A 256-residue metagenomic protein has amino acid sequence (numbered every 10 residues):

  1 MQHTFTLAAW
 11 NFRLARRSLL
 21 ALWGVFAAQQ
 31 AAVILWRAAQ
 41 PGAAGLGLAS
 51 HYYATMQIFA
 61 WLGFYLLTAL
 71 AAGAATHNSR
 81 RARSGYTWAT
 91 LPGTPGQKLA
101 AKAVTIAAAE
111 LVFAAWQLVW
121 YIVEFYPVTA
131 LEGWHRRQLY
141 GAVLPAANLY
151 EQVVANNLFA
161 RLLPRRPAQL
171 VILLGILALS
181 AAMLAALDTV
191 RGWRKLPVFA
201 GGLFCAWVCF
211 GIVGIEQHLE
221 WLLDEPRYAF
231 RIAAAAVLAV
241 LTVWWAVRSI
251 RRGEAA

Functional and structural regions predicted by a protein language model:
M1-G85, P95-A256: Hydrophobic alpha-helical transmembrane segments of membrane proteins
T90-T94: Short helix-to-coil transition segments within interhelical loops that connect adjacent transmembrane helices
